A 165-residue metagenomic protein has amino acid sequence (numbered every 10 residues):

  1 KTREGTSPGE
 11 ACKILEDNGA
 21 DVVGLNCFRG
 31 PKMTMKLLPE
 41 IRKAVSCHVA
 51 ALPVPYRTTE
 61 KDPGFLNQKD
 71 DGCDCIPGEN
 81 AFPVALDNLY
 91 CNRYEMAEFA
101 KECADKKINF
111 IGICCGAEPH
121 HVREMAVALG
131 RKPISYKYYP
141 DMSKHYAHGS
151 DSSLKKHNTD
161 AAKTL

Functional and structural regions predicted by a protein language model:
K1-L165: Domain-level signal for soluble alpha/beta catalytic cores
